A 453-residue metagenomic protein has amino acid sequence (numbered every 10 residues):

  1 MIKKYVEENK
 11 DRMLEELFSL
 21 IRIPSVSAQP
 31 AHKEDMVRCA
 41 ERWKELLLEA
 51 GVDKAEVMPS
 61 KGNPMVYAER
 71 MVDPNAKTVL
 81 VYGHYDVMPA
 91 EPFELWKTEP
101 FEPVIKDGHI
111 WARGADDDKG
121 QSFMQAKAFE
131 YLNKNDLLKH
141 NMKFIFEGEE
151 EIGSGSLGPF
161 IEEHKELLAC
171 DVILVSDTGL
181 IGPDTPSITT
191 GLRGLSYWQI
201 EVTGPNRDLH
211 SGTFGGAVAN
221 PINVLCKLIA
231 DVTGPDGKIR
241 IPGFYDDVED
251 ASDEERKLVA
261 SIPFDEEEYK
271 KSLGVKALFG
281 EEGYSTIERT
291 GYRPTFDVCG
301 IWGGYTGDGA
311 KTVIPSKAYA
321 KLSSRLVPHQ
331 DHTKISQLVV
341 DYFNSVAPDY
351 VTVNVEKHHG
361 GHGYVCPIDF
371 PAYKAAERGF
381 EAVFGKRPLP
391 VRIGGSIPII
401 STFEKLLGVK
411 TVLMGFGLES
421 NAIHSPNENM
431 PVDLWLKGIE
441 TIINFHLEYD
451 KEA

Functional and structural regions predicted by a protein language model:
M1-F93, K317, K334: N-terminal helical capping/dimerization or prosegment-like subdomains of hydrolases acting on amide or phosphate bonds
E49, M88, G182-P183, R240-K317 (+3 more regions): An extended, acidic, His-containing surface patch that forms the Zn2+-binding/catalytic region of metallohydrolases
A76-K143, K437: Active-site metal-coordination/substrate-binding segment of hydrolases, especially metallo-dependent peptidases
Y85-V87, H109, I145-G153, S176-I181 (+3 more regions): Acidic, glycine-rich active-site loops and adjacent beta-strand->loop/helix elements that engage anionic groups
D116, N206-D208, S324-H332, G361: A generic structural motif
D116-G191, A453: Acidic/histidine-rich catalytic neighborhood of metal-dependent amide-processing enzymes
P159, G215-D236: A short core secondary-structure module
S187-T203, G417: Flexible glycine/proline-rich, aromatic-decorated loop/lid segments
